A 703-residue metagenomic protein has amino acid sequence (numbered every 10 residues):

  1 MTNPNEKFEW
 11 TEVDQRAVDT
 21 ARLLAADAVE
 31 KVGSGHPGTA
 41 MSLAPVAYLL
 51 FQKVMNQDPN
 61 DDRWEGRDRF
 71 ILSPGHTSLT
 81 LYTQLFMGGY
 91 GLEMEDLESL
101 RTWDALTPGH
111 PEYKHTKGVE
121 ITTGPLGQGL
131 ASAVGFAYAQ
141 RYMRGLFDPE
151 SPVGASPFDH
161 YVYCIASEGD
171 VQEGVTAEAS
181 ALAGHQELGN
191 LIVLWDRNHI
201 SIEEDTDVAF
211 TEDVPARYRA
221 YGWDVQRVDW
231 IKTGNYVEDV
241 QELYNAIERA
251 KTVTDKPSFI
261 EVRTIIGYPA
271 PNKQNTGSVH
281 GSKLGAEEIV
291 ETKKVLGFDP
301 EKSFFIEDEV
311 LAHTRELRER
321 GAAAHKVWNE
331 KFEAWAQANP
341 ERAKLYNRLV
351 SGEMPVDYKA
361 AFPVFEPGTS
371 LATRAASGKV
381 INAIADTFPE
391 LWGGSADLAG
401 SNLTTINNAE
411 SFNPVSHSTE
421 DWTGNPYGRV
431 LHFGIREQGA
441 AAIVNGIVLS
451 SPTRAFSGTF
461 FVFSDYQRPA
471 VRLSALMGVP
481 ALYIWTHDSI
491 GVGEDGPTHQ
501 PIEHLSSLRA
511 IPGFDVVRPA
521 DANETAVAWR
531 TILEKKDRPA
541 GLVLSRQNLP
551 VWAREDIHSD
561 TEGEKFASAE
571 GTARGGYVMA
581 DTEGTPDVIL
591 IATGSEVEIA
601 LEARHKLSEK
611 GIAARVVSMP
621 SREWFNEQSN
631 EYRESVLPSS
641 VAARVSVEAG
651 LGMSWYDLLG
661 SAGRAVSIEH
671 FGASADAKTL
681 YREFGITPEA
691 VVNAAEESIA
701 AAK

Functional and structural regions predicted by a protein language model:
M1-Y161, T314-V543, N548-P550, V636: Thiamine diphosphate
E65-G66, E261-P355, E623: Terminal amphipathic helices with adjacent charged low-complexity linkers/tails
T77, V171-Q172, N235, R436 (+4 more regions): Glycine-/small-residue-rich active-site loops that bind phosphorylated ligands and cofactors
T102-K114, S132, Y138, Y142-D159 (+4 more regions): Thiamine diphosphate
C164-I165, V193, G394, R518 (+1 more regions): Residue-level marker for buried hydrophobic side chains located in beta-strands that build the well-ordered beta-sheet
E168: Residue(s) in the substrate-gating loop at a strand-loop-helix junction that position the organic substrate next
